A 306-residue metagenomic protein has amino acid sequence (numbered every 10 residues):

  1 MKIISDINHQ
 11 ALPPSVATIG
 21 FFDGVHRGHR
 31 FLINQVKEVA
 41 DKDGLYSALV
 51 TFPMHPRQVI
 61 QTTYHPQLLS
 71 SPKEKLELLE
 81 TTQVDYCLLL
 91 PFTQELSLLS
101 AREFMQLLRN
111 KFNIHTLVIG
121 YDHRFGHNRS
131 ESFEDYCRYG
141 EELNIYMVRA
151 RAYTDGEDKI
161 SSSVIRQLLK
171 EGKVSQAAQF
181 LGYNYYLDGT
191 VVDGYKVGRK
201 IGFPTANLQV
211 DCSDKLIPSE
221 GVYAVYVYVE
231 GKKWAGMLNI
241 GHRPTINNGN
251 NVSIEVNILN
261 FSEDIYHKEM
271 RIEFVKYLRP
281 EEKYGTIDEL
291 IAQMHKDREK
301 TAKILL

Functional and structural regions predicted by a protein language model:
M1-I3, P14-S15: Extreme N-terminal starter segment of soluble prokaryotic enzymes
K2-I4, C87-L89, Y146-A150: General small-molecule cofactor/ligand-binding pocket signal
N8-S71: N-terminal catalytic cores of NTP/NDP-binding nucleotidyl/phosphoryl-transfer enzymes
H26, L79, L117, A177 (+2 more regions): Residue-level signal for inorganic ion chemistry
Q58-Y121, F125-L143: N-terminal Rossmann-like or analogous alpha/beta NTP/dinucleotide-binding catalytic cores that position adenine
G140-N239: Glycine-rich, Lys/Arg-enriched anion-binding loops that position phosphate/diphosphate groups for phosphoryl
G194-L306: Phosphate/ribose-recognition catalytic cores of enzymes acting on nucleotide-derived substrates
